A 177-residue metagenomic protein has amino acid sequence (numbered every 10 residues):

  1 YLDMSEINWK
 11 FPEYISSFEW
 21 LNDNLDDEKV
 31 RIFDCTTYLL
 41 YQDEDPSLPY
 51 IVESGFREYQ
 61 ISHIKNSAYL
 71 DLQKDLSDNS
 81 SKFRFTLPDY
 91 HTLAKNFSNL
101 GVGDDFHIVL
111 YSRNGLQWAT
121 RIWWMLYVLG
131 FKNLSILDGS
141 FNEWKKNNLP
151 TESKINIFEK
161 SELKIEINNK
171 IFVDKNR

Functional and structural regions predicted by a protein language model:
L2-R177: Cytosolic catalytic domains that perform sulfur/thiol-centered chemistry
